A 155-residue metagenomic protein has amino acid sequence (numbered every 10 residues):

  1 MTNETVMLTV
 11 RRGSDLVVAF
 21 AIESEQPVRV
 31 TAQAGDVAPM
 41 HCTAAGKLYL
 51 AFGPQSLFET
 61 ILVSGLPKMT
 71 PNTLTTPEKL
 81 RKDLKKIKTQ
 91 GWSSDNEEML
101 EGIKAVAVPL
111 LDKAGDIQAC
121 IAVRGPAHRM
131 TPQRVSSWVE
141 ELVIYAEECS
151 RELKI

Functional and structural regions predicted by a protein language model:
M1-S64: Amphipathic alpha-helical effector-binding/dimerization core of metabolite-sensing transcriptional regulators
K47, M69, T131: Generic anion/oxyanion-binding catalytic loop in active/binding sites
K47-A51, K85, V108, E147 (+1 more regions): Generic alpha-helical structural context detector
E59-V63, K68, V143-I155: Cysteine/selenocysteine-centered motifs that mediate thiol-based redox chemistry or coordinate metal-sulfur cofactors
N72-T73: Flexible, gly/ser-rich surface segments that form the specificity/activation loops bordering the active-site cleft
T76-Y145: Extended hydrophobic
